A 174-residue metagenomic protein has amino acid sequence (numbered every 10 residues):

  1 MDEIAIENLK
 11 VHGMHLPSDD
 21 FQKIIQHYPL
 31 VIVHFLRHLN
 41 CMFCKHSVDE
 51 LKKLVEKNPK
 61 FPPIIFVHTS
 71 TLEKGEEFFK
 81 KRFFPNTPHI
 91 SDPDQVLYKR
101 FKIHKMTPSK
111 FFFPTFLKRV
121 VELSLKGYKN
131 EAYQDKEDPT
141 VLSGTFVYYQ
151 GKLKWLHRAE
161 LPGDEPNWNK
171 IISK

Functional and structural regions predicted by a protein language model:
M1-I24, H46: N-terminal "domain-start" segment that seeds a small globular fold
I6, H27-P29, F61, V141-L142: A structure-centric signal for secondary-structure junctions around beta-strands
Q22-K52, P63: Short active-site neighborhood of thiol/selenol oxidoreductases, capturing the structured segment around
H34-R37, H68, Y149: Short beta-strand/turn micro-motifs composed of small residues that flank or help shape donor/cofactor-binding pockets
H38-L39, S70, A159: Residue-level signal for short, function-critical loop segments
S47-K99: Structural microenvironment flanking redox-active thiols in thiol-disulfide oxidoreductases
D92-G163: Thiol/selenol-based redox catalytic cores and closely related redox-interacting motifs
G163-K174: A short, polar/charged loop-to-alpha-helix boundary motif
